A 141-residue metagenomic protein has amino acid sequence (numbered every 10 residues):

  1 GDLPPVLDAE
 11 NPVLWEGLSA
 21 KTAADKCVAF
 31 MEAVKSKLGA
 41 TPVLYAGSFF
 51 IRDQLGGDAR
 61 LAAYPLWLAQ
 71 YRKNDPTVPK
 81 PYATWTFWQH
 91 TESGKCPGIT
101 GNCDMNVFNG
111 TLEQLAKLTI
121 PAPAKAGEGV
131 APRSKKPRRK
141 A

Functional and structural regions predicted by a protein language model:
G1-K37: Substrate-binding cleft of extracellular glycoside hydrolase catalytic domains
L3-A9, T41-Y45, P65-A69, T86-Q89: Structural recognition of the beta-strand scaffold that forms the well-ordered cores of secreted hydrolase catalytic
N11-V13, S48-F50, R72: Active-site-proximal loop/turn and secondary-structure-junction residues that shape catalytic pockets, frequently
E16-S19, Q54-G56, V78-P79: Short, well-ordered secondary-structure micro-motifs
K21-C27, R52-Y64: Conserved N-terminal glycine/acidic-rich loop preference
V34, L38-D53: Aromatic-lined carbohydrate-recognition surfaces of secreted/lumenal glycan-active proteins
G57-A141: Functionally critical loop-and-helix segments that line ligand-binding/catalytic clefts of soluble enzyme domains
